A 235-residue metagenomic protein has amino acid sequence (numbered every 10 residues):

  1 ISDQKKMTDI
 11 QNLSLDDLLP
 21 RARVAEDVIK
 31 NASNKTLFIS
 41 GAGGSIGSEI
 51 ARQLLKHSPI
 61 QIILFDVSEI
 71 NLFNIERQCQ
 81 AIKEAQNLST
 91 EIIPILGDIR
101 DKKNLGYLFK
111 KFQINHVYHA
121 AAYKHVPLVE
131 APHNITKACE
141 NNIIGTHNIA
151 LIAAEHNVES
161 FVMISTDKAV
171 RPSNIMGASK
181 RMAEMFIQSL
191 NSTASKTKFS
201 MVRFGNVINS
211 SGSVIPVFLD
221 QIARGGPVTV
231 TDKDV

Functional and structural regions predicted by a protein language model:
S2, H119-M185, S189-L190: Conserved Rossmann-fold NAD(P)-dependent oxidoreductase catalytic core, especially the SDR/UDP-sugar
S2-Q113: N-terminal Rossmann/SDR dinucleotide-binding element
I39-S40, F65, V117-A121, F161-T166 (+1 more regions): SDR active-site strand-loop-helix element
P59-I60, H156-S160, K196-T197: A short helix->loop->beta-strand "cap" motif at the edges of active sites that frequently abuts
P94, A138, F161, F199-V202: Hydrophobic/aromatic anchor residues within beta-strands of the central parallel beta-sheet of Rossmann-like
S189-T197, I222-A223: Active-site-adjacent segment of SDR/Rossmann-fold oxidoreductases
G205-S210, D232-V235: Glycine-rich "substrate-gating" loop/helix at the edge of Rossmann-like oxidoreductase active sites
V217-V235: A conserved pocket-lining segment of Rossmann-fold NAD(P)-dependent short-chain dehydrogenase/reductase
